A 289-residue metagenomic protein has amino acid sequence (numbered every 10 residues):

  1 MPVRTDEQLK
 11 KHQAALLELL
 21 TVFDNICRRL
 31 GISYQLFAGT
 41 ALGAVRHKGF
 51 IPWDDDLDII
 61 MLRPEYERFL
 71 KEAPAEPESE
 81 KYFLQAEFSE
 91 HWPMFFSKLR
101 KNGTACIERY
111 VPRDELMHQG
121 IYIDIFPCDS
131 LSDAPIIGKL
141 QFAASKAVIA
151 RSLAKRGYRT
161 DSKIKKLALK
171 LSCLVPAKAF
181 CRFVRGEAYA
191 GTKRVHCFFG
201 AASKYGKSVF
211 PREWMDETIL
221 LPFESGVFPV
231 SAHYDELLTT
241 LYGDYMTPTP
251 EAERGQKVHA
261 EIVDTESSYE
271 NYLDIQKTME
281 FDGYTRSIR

Functional and structural regions predicted by a protein language model:
M1-L30, A73-D133, L153-D161, K166-L241 (+1 more regions): Conserved catalytic core of two-metal-ion nucleotidyltransferases
D24-L57, M61, Y66-E67, E213 (+1 more regions): Active-site nucleotide-donor binding segment shared across nucleotidyl transfer reactions
F50-I51, E65, I149, E261-E266: Short amphipathic alpha-helical patches
D55-D58, L62, E90, K146 (+1 more regions): Short, surface-exposed, charged/polar-biased interaction segments
F69-K71: Conserved SAM-binding loop
A73, L140-Q141: "Short basic amphipathic alpha-helical interaction patches in structured regions
P127-S130, F142-A147: Aromatic- and glycine-enriched beta-alpha-beta binding-site module
A134-L140: A short secondary-structure junction signal
